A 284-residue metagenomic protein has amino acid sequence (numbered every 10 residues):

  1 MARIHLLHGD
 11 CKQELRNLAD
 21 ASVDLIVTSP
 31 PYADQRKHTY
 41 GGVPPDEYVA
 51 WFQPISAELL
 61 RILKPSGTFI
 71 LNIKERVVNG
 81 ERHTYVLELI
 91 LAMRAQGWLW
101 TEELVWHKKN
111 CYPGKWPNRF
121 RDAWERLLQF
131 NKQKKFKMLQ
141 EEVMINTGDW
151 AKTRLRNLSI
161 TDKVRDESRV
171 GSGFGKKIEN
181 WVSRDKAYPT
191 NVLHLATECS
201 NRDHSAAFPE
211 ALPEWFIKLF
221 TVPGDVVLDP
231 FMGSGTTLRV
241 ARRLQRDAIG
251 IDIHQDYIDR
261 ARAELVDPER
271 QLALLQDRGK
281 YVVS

Functional and structural regions predicted by a protein language model:
M1-R260, P268, Q276, V283-S284: Core catalytic lobe of class I
